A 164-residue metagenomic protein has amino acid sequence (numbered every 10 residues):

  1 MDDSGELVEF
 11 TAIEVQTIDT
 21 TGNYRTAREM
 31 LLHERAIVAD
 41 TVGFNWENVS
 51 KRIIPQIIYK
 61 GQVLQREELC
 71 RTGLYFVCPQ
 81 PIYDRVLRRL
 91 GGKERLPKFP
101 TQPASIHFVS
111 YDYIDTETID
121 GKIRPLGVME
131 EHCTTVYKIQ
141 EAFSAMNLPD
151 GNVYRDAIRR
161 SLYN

Functional and structural regions predicted by a protein language model:
M1-S4, I53-P55: Short linear interaction motifs
D2-L32: Active-site beta-strand-loop-beta-strand hairpin of nuclease catalytic cores that positions key catalytic residues
A36-N164: Non-catalytic C-terminal interaction segments of nucleic acid-processing enzymes
